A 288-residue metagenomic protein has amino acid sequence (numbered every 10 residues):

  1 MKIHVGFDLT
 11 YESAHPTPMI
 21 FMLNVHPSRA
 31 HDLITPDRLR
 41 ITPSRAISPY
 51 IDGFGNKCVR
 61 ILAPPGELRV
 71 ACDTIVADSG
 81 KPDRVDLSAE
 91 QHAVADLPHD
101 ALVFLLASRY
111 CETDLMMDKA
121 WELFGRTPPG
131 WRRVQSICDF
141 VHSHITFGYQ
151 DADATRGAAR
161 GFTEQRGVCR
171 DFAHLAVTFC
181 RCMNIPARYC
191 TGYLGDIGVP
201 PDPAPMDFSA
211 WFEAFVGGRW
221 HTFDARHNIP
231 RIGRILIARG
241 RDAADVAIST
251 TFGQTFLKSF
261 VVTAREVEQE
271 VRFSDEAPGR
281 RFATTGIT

Functional and structural regions predicted by a protein language model:
M1-A89: Intrinsically disordered, low-complexity N-terminal segments that are enriched in acidic
S13, V76-G80, D86, D96-G167 (+4 more regions): Secondary-structure boundary elements
N24-H26, D86-A95, R226-P230, F252-Q254: Short intrinsically disordered coil segments
P27, H31-D37, N228-V246, T251-V267 (+1 more regions): Glycine-rich, small/acidic residue-mixed loop/short-helix segments
L39, F147, F162, F223 (+1 more regions): Short clusters of hydrophobic/aromatic residues that line enzyme substrate/ligand-binding pockets
S44-I47, V94-L97, P230-R239: Short, surface-exposed linear segments at secondary-structure transitions and domain or protein termini
G66, D73, T127, P201-P203: Glycine-centered loop/turn motifs
D139, D171-K258: Hydrophobic/aromatic-rich core segments of domains that either
